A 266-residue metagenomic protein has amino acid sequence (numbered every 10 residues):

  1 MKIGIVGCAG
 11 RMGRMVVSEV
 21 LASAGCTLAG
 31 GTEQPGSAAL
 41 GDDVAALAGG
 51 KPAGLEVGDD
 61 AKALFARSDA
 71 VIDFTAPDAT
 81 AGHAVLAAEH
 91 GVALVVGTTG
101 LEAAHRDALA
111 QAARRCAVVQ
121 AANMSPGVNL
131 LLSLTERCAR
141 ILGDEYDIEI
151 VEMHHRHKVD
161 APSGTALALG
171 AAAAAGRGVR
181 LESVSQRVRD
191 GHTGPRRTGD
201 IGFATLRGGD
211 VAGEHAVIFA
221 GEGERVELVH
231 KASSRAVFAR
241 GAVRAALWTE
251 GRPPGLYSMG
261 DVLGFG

Functional and structural regions predicted by a protein language model:
M1-I3: Extreme N-terminal starter segment of soluble prokaryotic enzymes
V6, R11-F65, D144-G266: C-terminal substrate-binding/catalytic lobe of Rossmann-fold NAD(P)-dependent oxidoreductases
S68: An anion/phosphate-binding loop that grips the pyrophosphate of nucleotide cofactors and donors
V71-I72: N-terminal Rossmann-like NAD(P) cofactor-binding module of classical short-chain dehydrogenase/reductase
T75-A76, T99, T205-R207: Short glycine-/small-residue-rich Rossmann-like dinucleotide-binding loops
A81-H90, G97-V119, N129, S133-R137: Rossmann-fold NAD(P)-binding glycine/threonine-rich loop
T98-G100, A122-M124, M153: Short strand-turn motif at the edge of the Rossmann-like AdoMet-binding core
L130-E145, A161: Rossmann-like NAD(P)H-binding beta-loop-alpha module
